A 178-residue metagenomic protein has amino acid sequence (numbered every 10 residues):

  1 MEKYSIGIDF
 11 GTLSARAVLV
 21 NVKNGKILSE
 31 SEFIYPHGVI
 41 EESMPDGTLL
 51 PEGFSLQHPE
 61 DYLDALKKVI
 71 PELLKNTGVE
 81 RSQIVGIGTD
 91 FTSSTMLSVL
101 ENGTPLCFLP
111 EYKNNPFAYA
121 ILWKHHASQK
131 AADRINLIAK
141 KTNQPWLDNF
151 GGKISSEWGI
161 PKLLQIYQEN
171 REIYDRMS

Functional and structural regions predicted by a protein language model:
S5, F10-Q57, T104-P116, L122: Short glycine-rich, Thr/Ser-proximal phosphate-binding strand/loop in the N-terminal lobe of ATP-dependent enzymes
P45-G47, P51-E60, K68-S178: Glycine-rich phosphate-binding/catalytic subdomain of phosphoryl-transfer and nucleotide/sugar-phosphate-processing
